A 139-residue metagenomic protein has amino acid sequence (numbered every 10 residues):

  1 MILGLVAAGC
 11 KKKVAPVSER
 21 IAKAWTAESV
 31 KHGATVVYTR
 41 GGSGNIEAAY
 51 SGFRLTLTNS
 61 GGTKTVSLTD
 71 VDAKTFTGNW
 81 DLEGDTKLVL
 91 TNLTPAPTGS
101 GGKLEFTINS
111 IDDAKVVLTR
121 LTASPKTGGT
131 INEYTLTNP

Functional and structural regions predicted by a protein language model:
M1-K12: Sec-dependent bacterial lipoprotein signal peptides
K11-T77, E83-P139: Lipid interaction determinants
